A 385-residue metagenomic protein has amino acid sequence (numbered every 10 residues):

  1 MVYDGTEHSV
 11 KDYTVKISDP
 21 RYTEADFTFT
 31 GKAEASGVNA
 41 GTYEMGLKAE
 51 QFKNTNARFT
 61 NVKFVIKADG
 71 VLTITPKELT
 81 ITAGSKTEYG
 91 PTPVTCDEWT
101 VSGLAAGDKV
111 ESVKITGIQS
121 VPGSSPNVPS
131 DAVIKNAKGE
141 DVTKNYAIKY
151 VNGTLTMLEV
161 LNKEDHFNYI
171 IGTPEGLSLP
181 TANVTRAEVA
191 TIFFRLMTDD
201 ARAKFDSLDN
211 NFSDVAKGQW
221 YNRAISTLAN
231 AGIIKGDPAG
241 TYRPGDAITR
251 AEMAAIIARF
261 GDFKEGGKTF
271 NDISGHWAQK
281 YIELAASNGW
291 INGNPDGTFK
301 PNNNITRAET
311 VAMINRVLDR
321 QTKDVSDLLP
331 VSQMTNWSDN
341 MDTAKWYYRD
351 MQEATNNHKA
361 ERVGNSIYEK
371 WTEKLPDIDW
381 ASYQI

Functional and structural regions predicted by a protein language model:
M1-V160: Solvent-exposed beta-strand/loop surfaces, strongest in extracytoplasmic domains of secreted and cell-surface proteins
L158-N222, N230-A251, A258-Y281, S287 (+2 more regions): Feature responds to low-complexity, polar/acidic, surface-exposed segments characteristic of secreted/exported proteins
I314-N315: Cysteine-centered nucleophilic/redox motifs
